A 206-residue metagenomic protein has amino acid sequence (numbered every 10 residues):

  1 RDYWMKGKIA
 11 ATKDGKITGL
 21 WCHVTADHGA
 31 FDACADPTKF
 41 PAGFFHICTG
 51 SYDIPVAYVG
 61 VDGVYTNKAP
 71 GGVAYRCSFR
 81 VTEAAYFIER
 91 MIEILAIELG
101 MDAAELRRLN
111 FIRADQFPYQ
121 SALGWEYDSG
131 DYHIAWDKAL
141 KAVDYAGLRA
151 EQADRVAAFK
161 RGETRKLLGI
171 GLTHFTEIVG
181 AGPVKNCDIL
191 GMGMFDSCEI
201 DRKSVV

Functional and structural regions predicted by a protein language model:
R1, T18-H23, I54, A104-I112 (+2 more regions): Beta-strand segments within the central parallel beta-sheet cores of soluble alpha/beta enzyme folds
D2-M91, T176-M194: Glycine-rich loop/linker segments at domain edges
G7-I9, E199-R202: Extended lipid/amphipathic-ligand handling interfaces
D27, E98, L167-G169: Short glycine/serine/threonine-biased micro-segments
F44, G63, Y145-E163: Charged, low-complexity, helix-prone segments enriched in Lys/Glu/Asp/Gln
V73-E151: N-terminal leader/propeptide and maturation segments of large enzyme subunits in energy/redox metabolism and hydrolases
Q152-E163, L167-L190, F195: Flexible, glycine/threonine-enriched loop-and-boundary segments that flank and lead into catalytic domains of large
V205: Conserved small/polar residues in nucleotide/adenosyl-binding loops
